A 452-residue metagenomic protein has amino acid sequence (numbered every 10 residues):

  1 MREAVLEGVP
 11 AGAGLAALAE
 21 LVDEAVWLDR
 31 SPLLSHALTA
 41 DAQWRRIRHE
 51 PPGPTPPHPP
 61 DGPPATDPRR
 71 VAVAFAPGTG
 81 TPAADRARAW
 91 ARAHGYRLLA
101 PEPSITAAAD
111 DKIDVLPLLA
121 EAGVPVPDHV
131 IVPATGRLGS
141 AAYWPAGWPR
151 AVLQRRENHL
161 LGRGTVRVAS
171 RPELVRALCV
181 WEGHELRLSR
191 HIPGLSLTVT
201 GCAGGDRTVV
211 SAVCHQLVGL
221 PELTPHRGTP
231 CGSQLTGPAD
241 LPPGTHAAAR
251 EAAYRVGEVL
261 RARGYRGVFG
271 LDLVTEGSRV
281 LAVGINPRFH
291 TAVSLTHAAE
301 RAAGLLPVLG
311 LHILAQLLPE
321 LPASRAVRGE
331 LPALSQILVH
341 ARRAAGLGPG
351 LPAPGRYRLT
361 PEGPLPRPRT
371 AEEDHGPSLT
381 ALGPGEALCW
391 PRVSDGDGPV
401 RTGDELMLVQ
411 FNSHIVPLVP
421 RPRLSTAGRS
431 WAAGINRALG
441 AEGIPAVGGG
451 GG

Functional and structural regions predicted by a protein language model:
M1-S104, T135-G139, H414, P420-G450: ATP-binding N-terminal substructure of ATP-dependent carboxylate-amine bond-forming enzymes
A108-P193, G204-T208, Q234-E258, S425-R429: Active-site nucleotide/adenylate-binding loops and adjacent lid/helix of ATP-dependent enzymes
E157, T275, P287: Short, glycine/acidic-enriched loop or turn micro-motifs at the edges of active sites
V168-P225, T275-L281, L331-A353: Phosphate-binding site of ATP-dependent enzymes
E182, P230-E276, Q316-E320, S324-L334 (+4 more regions): A long amphipathic alpha-helix within ATP-dependent nucleotide-binding catalytic cores
P193, G201-R255, N286-L311: ATP-dependent carboxylate/phosphate-activation module, predominantly the ATP-grasp catalytic core and closely related
T198-T200, G270-D272, D397-P399: Short, surface-exposed charged micro-motifs
I313-G452: Peripheral (often C-terminal) accessory segments that flank ATP-dependent C-N-forming ligase machineries
